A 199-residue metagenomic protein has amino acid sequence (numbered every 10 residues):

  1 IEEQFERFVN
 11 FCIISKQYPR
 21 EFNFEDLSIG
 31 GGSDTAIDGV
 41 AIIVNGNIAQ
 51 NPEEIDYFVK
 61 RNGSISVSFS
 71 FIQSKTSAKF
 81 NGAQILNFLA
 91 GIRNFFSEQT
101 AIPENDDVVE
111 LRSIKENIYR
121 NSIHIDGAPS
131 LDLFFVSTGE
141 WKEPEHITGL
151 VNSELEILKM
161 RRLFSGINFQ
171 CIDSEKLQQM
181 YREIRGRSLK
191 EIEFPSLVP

Functional and structural regions predicted by a protein language model:
I1-P199: N-terminal extension/subdomain marker
